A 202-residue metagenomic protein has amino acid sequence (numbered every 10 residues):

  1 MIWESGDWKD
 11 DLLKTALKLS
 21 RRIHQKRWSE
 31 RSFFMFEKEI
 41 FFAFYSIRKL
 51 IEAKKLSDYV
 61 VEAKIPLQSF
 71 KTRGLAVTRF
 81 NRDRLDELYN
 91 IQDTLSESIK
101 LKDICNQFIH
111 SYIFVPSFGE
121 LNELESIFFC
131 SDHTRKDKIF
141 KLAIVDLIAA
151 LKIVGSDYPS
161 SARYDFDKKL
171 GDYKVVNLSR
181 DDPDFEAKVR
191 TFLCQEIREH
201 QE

Functional and structural regions predicted by a protein language model:
M1-F41, E52-E202: Acidic, Ser/Thr/Gly/Pro-rich intrinsically disordered interaction regions
K49: N-terminal domain-start interaction segment
